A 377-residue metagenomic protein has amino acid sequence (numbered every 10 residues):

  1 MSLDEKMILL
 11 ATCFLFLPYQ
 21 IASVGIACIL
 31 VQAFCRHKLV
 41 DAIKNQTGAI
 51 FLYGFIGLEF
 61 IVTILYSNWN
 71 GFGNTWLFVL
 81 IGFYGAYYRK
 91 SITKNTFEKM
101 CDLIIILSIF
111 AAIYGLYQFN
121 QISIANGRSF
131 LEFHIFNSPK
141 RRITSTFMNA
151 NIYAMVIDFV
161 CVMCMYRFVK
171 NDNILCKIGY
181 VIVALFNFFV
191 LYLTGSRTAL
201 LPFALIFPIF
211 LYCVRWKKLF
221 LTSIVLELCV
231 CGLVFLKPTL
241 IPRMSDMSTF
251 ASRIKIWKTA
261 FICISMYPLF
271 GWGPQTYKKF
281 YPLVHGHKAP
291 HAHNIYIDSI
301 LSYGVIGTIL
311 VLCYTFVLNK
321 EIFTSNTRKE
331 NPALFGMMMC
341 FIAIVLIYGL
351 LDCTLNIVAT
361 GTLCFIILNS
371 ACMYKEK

Functional and structural regions predicted by a protein language model:
M1-K38, F55-Y66, V345: N-terminal signal-anchor transmembrane segment
S2-M7, V40-G54, F97-C101, C176-Y180 (+1 more regions): Membrane-interfacial loop-to-transmembrane alpha-helix junctions, especially the N-terminal start
A27-F34, V162, F335-K377: Transmembrane alpha-helices of multi-pass inner-membrane enzymes
A33-V40, E59-G115, V160-M163, I347: Transmembrane alpha-helical segments and their membrane-water interfaces
C35-L39, I174-G179, A204-Y212, F220-S223 (+1 more regions): Hydrophobic transmembrane alpha-helices and their immediate junctions
E98-L131, I135-S138, S145-V214, F235 (+4 more regions): Alpha-helical transmembrane segments of multi-pass inner-membrane proteins
I113-I122, T194, L211-F250, K258-M266 (+1 more regions): A membrane-periplasm/extracellular boundary helix in multi-pass inner-membrane enzymes that assemble envelope glycans
L240, M247-K258, I262-M266, F270-Y303: Long extracytoplasmic/lumenal interhelical loops at the membrane interface of multi-pass membrane proteins
